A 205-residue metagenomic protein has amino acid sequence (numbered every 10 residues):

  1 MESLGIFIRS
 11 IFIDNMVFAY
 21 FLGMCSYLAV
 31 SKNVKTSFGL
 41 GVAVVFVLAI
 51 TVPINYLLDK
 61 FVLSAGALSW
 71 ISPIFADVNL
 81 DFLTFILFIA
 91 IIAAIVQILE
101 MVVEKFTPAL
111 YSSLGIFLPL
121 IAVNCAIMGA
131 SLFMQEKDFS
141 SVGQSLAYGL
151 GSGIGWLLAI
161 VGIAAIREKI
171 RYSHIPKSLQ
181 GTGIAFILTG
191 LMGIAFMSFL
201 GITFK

Functional and structural regions predicted by a protein language model:
M1-L4, K60-F82, S131-L146, K205: Helix-coil boundary and interhelical linker segments in multi-pass alpha-helical membrane proteins
G5-F18, V78-I92, A147-A159: Structural signature of hydrophobic alpha-helical transmembrane segments
F21-A29, E100-F106, F117-L120, C125-F139: Generic transmembrane alpha-helix signature in multi-pass membrane proteins, especially transporters/channels
L22, S26, V44-I50, I89-I98 (+3 more regions): Hydrophobic core segments of alpha-helical transmembrane domains in multi-pass membrane transport and ion-translocation
L22-T36, V96-L110, I163-H174: C-terminal ends of transmembrane helices
T36-F46, T84-F88, L110-I121, S178-I184: Cytoplasmic-side transmembrane-helix entry/capping segments in multi-pass membrane proteins
K60-L114: Ordered, amphipathic secondary-structure segments that act as subunit-interaction surfaces in large macromolecular
E168-F186: Interfacial loop-to-transmembrane junctions
